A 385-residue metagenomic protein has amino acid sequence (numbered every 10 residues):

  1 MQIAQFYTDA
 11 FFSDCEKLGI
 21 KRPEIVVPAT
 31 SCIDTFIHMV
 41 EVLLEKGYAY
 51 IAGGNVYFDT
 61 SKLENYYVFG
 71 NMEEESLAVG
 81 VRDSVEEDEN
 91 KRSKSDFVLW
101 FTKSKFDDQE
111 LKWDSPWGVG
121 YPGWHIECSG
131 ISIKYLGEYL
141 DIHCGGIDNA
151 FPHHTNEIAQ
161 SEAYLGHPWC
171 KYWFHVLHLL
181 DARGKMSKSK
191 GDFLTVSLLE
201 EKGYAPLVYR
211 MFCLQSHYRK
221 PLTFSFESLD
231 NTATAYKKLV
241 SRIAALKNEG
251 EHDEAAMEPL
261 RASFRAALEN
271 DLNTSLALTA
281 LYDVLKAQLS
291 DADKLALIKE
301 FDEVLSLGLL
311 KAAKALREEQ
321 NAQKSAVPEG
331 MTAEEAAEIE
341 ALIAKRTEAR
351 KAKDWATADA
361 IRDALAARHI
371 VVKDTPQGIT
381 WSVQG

Functional and structural regions predicted by a protein language model:
M1, E24-T30, G118: The substrate-binding groove and active-site-proximal loops of carbohydrate-active enzymes, especially glycoside
M1-G19, V372-Q377, W381: N-terminal, positively charged nucleic-acid-binding surface of large information/translation enzymes
Q2-I3, G120, N273, E338: Conserved acidic
F6-S13, L18, R22, I33-A245: Alpha-helical recognition segments enriched in aromatics with Gly/Pro capping that present substrate-recognition
E24-V26, I142, V372, W381: Generic structural signal for residues in well-ordered beta-strands
S31, G123-E127, L272, L276-T279: Aromatic- and histidine-enriched alpha-helix N-cap/loop-to-helix transition segments that scaffold the rims
K185-K188, F193-G385: Structural preference for alpha-helix termini/caps and helix-kink/transition segments
